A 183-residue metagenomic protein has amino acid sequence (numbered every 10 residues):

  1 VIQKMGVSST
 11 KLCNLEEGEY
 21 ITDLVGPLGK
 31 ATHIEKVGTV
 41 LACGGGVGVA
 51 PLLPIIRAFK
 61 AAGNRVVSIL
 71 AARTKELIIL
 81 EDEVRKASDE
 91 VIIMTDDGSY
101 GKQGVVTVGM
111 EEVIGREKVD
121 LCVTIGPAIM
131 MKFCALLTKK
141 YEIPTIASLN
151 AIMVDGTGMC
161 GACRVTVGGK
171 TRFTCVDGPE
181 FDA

Functional and structural regions predicted by a protein language model:
V1-E17: Ferredoxin-reductase
E17-I21, A162: Residue-level marker of beta-strand positions
Y20-I21, T39, N64-S68, E90 (+2 more regions): Residues at the starts of beta-strands that form the adenosine-phosphate
D23-L24, V165: A generic structural signal for residues embedded in beta-strands
G26-P27, G168: Short, surface-exposed secondary-structure boundary micro-motifs
L28-G38, C175: Short, Lys/Arg- and Gly-enriched loop/turn segments at beta-strand edges
P51-K60: Histidine-anchored nucleotide/phosphate-binding helix
T74-A183: Reductase modules of NAD(P)H-dependent flavoproteins
